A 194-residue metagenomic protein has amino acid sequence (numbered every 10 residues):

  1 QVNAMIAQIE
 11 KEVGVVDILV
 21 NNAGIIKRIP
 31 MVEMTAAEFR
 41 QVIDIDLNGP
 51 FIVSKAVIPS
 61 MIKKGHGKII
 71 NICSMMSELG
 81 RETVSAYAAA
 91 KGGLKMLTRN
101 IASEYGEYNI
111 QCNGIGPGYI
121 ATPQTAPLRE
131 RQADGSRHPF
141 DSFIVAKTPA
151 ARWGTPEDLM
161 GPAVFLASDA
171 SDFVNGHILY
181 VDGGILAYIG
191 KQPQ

Functional and structural regions predicted by a protein language model:
I29-E33, L79-S85, E107-Y108, A151 (+1 more regions): Active-site loop immediately N-terminal to the catalytic Tyr-X3-Lys motif of short-chain dehydrogenase/reductase
P30-M31, E38-I43, I144: Substrate-binding pocket helix/loop in short-chain dehydrogenase/reductase
S54, A90, T98: Active-site helix of classical SDR
P59, S103-E107, D172: Alpha-helical segment proximal to the catalytic Tyr-Lys
S74: Residue(s) in the substrate-gating loop at a strand-loop-helix junction that position the organic substrate next
L79, V164, N175-Q194: Short C-terminal tail/terminal secondary-structure segment of NAD(P)H-dependent dehydrogenase/reductase domains
G114, S136-A170, V174, G183: C-terminal helical subdomain
